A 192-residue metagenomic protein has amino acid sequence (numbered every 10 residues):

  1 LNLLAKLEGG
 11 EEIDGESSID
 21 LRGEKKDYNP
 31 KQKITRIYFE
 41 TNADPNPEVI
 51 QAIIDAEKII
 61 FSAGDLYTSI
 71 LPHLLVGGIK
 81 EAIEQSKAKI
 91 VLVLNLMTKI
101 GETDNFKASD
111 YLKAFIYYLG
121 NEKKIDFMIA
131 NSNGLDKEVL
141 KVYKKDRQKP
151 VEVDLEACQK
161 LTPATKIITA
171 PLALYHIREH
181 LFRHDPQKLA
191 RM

Functional and structural regions predicted by a protein language model:
L1-I125, I129-V153, T162-M192: Conserved catalytic alpha/beta core of Sir2/sirtuin-type deacylases, generalized to analogous enzyme cores that bind
